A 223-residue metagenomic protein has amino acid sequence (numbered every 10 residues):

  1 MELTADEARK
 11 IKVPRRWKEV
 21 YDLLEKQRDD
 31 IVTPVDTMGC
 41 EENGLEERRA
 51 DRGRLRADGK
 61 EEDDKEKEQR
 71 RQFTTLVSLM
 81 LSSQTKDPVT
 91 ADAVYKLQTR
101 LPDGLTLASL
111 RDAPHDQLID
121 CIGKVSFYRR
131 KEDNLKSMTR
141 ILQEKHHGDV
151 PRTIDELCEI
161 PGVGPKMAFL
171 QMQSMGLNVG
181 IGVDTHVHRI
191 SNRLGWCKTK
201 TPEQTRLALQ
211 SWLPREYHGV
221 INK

Functional and structural regions predicted by a protein language model:
M1-V150, E216, K223: N-terminal polyanion-binding entry modules of DNA glycosylases/AP lyases and select other DNA-binding proteins
E2-K10, R193-C197, L209: Charged, low-complexity surface segments at secondary-structure and domain boundaries
T74-L81, N134-I141, D149-A208, V220: Catalytic DNA-binding helix-loop module of base-excision-repair DNA glycosylases/AP lyases
V94, R111-P114, I122, P161 (+4 more regions): A general structural motif at alpha-helix termini
